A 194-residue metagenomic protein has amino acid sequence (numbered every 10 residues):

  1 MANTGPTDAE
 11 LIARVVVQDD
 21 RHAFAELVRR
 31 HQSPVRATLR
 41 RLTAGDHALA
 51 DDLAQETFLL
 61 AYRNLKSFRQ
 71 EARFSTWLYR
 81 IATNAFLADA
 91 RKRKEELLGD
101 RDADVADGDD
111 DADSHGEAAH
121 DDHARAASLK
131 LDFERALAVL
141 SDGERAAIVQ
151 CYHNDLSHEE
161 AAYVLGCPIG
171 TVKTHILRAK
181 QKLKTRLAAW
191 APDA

Functional and structural regions predicted by a protein language model:
A2, V16-E26, R36-E56, A191-A194: Short, charged helix-capping/linker segments at alpha-helix termini
A2-N3, D89-G116, A124, A194: Short, basic/polar amphipathic helix motif occurring as a linker/hinge flanking DNA-binding modules in transcription
N3-T4, G45, K130-V139, E159 (+2 more regions): C-terminal edge and immediately downstream basic/flexible tail or linker adjoining helix-turn-helix-like DNA-binding
V16-V17, R41-G45, E56-R73, K92-K94: Sigma70-family region 2
Q32, R36, F58, S141 (+2 more regions): C-terminal flanking helix
D52-L59, A72-N84: Structural recognition of an alpha-helix C-terminal capping motif at a helix-to-coil junction
R63-Q70, R80-R101, A126, R178: Arg/Lys-rich amphipathic alpha helix in sigma70-family domain 2
E134-A146, Q150, N154-T171: Helix-turn-helix DNA-binding module
